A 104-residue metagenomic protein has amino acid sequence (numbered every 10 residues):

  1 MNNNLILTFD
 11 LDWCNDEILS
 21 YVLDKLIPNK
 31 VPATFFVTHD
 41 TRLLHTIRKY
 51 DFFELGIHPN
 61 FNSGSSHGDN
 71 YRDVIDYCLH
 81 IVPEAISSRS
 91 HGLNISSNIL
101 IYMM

Functional and structural regions predicted by a protein language model:
M1-M104: Catalytic alpha-helical scaffold of carbohydrate-active enzymes acting on polysaccharides/glycoconjugates
